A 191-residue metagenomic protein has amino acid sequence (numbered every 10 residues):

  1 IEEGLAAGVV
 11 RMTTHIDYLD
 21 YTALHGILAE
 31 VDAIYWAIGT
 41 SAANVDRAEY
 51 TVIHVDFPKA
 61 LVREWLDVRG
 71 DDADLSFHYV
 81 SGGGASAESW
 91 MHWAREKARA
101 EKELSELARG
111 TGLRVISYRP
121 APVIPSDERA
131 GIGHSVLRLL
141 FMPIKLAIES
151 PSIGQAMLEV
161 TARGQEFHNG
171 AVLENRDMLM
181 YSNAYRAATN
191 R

Functional and structural regions predicted by a protein language model:
I1-E2, P122: Short, polar loop motifs at secondary-structure junctions
E2-A60, E64-D67: NAD(P)H-binding glycine-rich loop region in Rossmannoid oxidoreductase-like domains and their noncatalytic homologs
T40-V52, D56-A98, V115-I116: Conserved Rossmann-fold NAD(P)-dependent oxidoreductase catalytic core, especially the SDR/UDP-sugar
W65-D74, L107-G112, R163-H168: Alpha-helix termini
K102-D127: Conserved beta-loop-beta element that borders a ligand/cofactor-binding pocket
P122-P143: NAD(P)-dependent short-chain dehydrogenase/reductase
M142-L173: C-terminal helical subdomain
G170-R191: A short, charged, Gly/Pro-tolerant segment at domain boundaries
